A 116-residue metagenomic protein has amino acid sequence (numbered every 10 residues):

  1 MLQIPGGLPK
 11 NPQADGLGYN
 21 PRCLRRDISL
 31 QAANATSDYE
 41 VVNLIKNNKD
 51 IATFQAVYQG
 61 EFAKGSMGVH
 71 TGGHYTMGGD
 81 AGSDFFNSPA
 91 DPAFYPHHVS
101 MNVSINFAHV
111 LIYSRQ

Functional and structural regions predicted by a protein language model:
M1-Q116: C-terminal accessory segments of proteins
